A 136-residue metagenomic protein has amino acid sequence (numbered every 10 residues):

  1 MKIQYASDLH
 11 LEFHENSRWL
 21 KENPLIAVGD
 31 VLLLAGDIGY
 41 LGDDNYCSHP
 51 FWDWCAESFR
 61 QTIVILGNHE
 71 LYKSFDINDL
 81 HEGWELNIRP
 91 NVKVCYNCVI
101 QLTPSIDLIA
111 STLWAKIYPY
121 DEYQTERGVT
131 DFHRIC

Functional and structural regions predicted by a protein language model:
M1-I63, E70-D79: N-terminal active-site segment of His-dependent metallophosphoesterases
M1-Q4, V99-A110, A115: Beta-strand-turn-beta hairpins that frame and shape the catalytic cleft of phosphate-ester-processing enzymes
G42, Y72-S74, T103-P104, L108 (+1 more regions): Short catalytic/ligand-binding loop motif for oxyanion handling, primarily in non-cytosolic enzymes, centered on
I65-G67, N97, S111: Generic beta-sheet signal
I77-R89: Short, aromatic/basic amphipathic alpha-helical patches
V92-C95: A conserved beta-strand/loop element that lines the FAD pocket in flavoprotein oxidoreductases
I109-C136: Active-site-proximal loop/helix segment associated with metal-binding centers of metalloenzymes
